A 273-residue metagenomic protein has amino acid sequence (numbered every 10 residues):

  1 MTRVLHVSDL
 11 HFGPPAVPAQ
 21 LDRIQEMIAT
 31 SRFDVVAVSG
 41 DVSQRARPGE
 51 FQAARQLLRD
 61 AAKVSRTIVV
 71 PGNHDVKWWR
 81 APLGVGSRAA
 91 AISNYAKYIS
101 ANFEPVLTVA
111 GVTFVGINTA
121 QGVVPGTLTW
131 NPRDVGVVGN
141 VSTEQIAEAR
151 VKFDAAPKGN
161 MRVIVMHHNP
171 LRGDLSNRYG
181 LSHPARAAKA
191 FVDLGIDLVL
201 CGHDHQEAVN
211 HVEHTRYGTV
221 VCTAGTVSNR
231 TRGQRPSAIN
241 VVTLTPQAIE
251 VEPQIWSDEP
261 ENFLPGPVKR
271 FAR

Functional and structural regions predicted by a protein language model:
M1-A61, W79, E148: N-terminal active-site segment of His-dependent metallophosphoesterases
M1-P18, V141, Q145-L181, F271-R273: Mobile, glycine- and charge-enriched loop segments and immediately flanking short secondary-structure elements within
H6-S8, V36-D41, R66-N73, N118 (+3 more regions): Active-site neighborhood of phospho(di)ester-bond hydrolases with catalytic His/Asp-centered motifs
G13-A16, Q44-G49, A53, P71-A81 (+4 more regions): Active-site environment of divalent metal-dependent phosphoester hydrolases
Q52-V151, A156, A190, T215-Y217 (+1 more regions): Extended active-site neighborhood of metal-dependent phosphoesterases/phosphodiesterases
R59, S176-Q247: Conserved beta-sheet core of the metallophosphoesterase superfamily
T127-N140, A156-L198, D204: Active-site-proximal segments of metal-dependent phosphoesterases and phosphodiesterases across multiple
T243-R273: A short C-terminal boundary segment appended to hydrolase-like catalytic domains
